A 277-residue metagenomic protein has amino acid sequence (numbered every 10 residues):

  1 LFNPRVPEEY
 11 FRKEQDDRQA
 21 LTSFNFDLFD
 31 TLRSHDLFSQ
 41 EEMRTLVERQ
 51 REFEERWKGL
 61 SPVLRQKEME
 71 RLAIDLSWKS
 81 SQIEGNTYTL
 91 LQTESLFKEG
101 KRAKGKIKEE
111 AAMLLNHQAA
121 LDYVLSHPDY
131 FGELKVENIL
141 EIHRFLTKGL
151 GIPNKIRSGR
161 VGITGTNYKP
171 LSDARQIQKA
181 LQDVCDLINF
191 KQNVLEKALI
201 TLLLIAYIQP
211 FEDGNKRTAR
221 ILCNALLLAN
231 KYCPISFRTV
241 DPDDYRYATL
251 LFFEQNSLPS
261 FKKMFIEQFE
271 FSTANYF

Functional and structural regions predicted by a protein language model:
L1-F277: FIC/Doc superfamily catalytic core
